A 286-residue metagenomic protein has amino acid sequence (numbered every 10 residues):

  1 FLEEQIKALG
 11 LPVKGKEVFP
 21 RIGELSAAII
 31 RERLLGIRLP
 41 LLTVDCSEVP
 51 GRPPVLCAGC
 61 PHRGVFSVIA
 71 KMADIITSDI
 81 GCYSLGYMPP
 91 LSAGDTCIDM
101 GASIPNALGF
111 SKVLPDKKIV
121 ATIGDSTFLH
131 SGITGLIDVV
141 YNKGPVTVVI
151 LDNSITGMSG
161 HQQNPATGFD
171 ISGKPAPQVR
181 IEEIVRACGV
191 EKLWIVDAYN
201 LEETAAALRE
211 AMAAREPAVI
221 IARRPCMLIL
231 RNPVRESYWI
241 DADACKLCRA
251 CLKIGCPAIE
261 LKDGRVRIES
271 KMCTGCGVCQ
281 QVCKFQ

Functional and structural regions predicted by a protein language model:
F1-L41, E236: Terminal amphipathic helices with adjacent charged low-complexity linkers/tails
L2-E3, F19-G23, Y83-L85, F128-L129 (+2 more regions): Short gly/pro/ser/thr-enriched loop/turn and capping motifs at secondary-structure boundaries
G23-A27, P54-R63, S126-H130, A198-A205: Active-site glycine- and acidic-residue-rich loops that bind and position anionic ligands or nucleotide-like cofactors
L39-P54, P89, P225-M227, N232-D241: Long, charged amphipathic helices and adjacent flexible linkers at domain junctions
L42-I104, V113-D116: Active-site diphosphate/adenylate-binding microenvironment
P54-C57, A242-C248, S270-C276, Q280: Residues immediately within or flanking Cys/His clusters that coordinate Zn2+ in small zinc-binding modules
Y87-I221, R231-P233: Thiamine diphosphate
K246-R267, V278-Q286: Iron-sulfur cluster-binding cysteine motifs and their immediate structural context in ferredoxin-like electron-transfer
